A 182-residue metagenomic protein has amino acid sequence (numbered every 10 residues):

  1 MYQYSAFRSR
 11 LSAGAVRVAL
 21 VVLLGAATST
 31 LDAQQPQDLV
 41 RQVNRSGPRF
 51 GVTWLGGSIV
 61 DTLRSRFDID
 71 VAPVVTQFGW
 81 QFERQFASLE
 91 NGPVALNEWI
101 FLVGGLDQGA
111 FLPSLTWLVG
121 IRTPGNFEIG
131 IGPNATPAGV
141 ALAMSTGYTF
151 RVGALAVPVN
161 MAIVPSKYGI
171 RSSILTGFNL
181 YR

Functional and structural regions predicted by a protein language model:
M1-R41: Cleavable N-terminal export/targeting peptides
A33-G79, N179-Y181: Short glycine/proline- and aromatic-enriched beta-strand/turn motifs that initiate or cap beta-hairpins
A72-F78, F111-L115, T136-L142, L155 (+1 more regions): Residues that define the transmembrane beta-barrel architecture of outer-membrane proteins
Q81-E83, L118-G120, S145-T149, L175-G177: Outer-membrane beta-barrel architecture
A87-L89, P124-N126, R151-G153, Y181: Outer-membrane beta-barrel channels and translocator barrels
V94-G105, N126-P137, L155-P165: Transmembrane beta-strand segments that form the barrel wall of outer-membrane beta-barrel proteins
L102-T123, E128: Mid-length scaffold segments of soluble, non-membrane domains
Y168-R182: Outer-membrane beta-barrel "beta-signal"
